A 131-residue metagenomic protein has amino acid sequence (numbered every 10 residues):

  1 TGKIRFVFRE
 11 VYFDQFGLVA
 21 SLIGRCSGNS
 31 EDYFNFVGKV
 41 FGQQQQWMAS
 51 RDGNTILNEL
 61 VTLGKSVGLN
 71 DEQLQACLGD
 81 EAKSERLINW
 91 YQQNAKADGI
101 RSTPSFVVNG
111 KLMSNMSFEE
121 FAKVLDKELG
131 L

Functional and structural regions predicted by a protein language model:
T1-L63: Structural alpha/beta surface segment adjacent to cysteine/selenocysteine redox centers across thiol/disulfide enzymes
T62-L131: C-terminal cap of thioredoxin/glutaredoxin-like
